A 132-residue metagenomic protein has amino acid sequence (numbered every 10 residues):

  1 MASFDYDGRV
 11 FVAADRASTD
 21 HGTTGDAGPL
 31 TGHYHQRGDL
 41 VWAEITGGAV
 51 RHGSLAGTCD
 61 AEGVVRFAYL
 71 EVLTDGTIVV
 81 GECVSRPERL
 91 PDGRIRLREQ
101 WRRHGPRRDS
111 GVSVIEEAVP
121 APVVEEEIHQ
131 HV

Functional and structural regions predicted by a protein language model:
M1-D26, I95-R103: Tryptophan-anchored aromatic micro-motifs
V12-R16, W42-G47, F67-V72, R98-R103: Short beta-strand segments that buttress and anchor functional surface loops
P29-H35, S54-T58, V80-R89, S113-E117: Hydrophobic/aromatic beta-strand elements that line small-molecule binding cavities or substrate pockets in beta-rich
P29-T31, R102-V132: Edge beta-strand at a domain terminus
H33-V64: Short, well-structured hydrophobic secondary-structure segments
A49-R51, T74-T77, P91, G105-R107: Short glycine/serine/proline-enriched coil/turn segments at secondary-structure junctions
C59-I95: Mid-chain, well-packed structural core segment of small domains
